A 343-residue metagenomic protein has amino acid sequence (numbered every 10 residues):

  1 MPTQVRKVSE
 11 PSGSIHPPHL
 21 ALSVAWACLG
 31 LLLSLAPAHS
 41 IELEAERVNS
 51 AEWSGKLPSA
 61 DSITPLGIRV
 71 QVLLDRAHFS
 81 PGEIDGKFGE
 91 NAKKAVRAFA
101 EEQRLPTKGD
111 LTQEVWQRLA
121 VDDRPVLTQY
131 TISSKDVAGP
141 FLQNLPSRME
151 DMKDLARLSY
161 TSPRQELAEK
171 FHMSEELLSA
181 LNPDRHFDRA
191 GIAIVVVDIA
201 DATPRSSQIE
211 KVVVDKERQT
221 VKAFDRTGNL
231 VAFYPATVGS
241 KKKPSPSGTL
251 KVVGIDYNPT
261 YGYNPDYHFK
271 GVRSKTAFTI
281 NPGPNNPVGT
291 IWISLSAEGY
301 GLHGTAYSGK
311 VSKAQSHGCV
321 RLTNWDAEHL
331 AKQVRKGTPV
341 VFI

Functional and structural regions predicted by a protein language model:
M1-P18: N-terminal secretory signal peptides that target proteins for export/translocation
S23-S34: Bacterial N-terminal signal peptides
H39-E83, P125-K153: Acidic, Ser/Thr/Pro/Gly-enriched interdomain connector segments
S54-I63, F79-G86, L105-P106, E150-L158 (+5 more regions): Second-shell loop/turn segments in exported
L66, V72-P81, F88-G109, S162-D188 (+4 more regions): LysM (lysin motif) carbohydrate-binding repeats in extracellular/periplasmic proteins that recognize
E90-D136, S179-K211: Extracellular LysM carbohydrate-binding repeats and other cell-envelope/extracellular binding modules
K153-F233: Secretory/export targeting leaders with adjacent low-complexity proregions
S206-T305, K332, K336: Gly/Pro-biased beta-strand-loop elements
